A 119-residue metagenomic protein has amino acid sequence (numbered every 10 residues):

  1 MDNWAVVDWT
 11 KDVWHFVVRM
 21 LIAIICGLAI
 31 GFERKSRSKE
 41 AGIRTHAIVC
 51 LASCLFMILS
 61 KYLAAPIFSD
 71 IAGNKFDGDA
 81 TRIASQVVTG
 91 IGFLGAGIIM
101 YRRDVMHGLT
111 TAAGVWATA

Functional and structural regions predicted by a protein language model:
M1-N74, T81: Alpha-helical transmembrane segments and their membrane-interface boundaries that form or gate the permeation pathway
R19-C26, G97-V105: Alpha-helical transmembrane segments in inner-membrane proteins
S36-V49, F76-V88, R102-A117: Short, non-helical or kinked segments that cap or interrupt transmembrane helices
L55, L59, I91, G95-M100: Generic hydrophobic/packing signal
K61-A65, D79, A84-L94: Ligand-binding beta-strand-loop-alpha-helix segment within the catalytic cores of soluble metabolic enzymes
F93-G95, V115-A119: Hydrophobic, membrane-inserted alpha-helices
